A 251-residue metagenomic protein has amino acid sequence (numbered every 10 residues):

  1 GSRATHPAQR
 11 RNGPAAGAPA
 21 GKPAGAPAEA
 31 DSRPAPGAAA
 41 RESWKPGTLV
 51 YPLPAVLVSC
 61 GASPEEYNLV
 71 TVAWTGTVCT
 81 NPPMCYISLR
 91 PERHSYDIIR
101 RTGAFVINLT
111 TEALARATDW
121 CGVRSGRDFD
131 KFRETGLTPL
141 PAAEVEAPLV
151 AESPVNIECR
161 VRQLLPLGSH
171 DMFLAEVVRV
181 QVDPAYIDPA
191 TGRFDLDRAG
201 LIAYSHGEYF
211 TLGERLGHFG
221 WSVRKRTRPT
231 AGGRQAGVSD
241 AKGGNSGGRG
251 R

Functional and structural regions predicted by a protein language model:
G1-R251: Basic, polyanion-binding surface patches
